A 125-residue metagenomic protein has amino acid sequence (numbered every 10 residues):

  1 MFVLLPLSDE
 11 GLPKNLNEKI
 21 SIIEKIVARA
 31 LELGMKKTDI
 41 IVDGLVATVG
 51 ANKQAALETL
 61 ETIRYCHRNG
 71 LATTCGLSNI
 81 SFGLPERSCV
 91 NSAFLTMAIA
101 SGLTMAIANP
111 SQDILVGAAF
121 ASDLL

Functional and structural regions predicted by a protein language model:
M1-L125: Catalytic alpha/beta core domains of metabolic enzymes, predominantly
